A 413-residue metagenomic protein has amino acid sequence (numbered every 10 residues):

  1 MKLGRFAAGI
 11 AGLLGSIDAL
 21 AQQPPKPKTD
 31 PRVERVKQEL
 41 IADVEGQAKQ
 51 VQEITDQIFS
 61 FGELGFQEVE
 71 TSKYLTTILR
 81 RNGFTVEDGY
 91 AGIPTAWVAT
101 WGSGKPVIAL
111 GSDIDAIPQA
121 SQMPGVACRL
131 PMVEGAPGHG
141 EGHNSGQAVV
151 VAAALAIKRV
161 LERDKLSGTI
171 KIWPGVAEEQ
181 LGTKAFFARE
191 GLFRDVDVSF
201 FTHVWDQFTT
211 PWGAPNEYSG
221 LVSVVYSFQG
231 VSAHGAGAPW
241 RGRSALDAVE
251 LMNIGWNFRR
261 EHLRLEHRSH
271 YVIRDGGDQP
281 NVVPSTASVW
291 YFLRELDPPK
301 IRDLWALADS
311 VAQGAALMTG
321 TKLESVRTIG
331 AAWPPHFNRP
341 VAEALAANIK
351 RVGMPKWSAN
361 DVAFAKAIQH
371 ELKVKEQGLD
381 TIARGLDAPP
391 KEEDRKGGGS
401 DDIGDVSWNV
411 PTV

Functional and structural regions predicted by a protein language model:
M1-F6: N-terminal export leaders
A19-Q22: Boundary at the C-terminal end of the N-terminal hydrophobic targeting segment
P24-H139, A148-T169: Acidic/His- and Gly-rich active-site-bordering loop/insert found across diverse amide/peptide-bond hydrolases
P24-P25, T29, L246-V413: Metal-dependent amide/peptide-bond hydrolase catalytic core, centered on the "pita-bread" metallohydrolase fold
I58, L79, A99, L110 (+9 more regions): Divalent metal-coordination and catalytic microenvironments
D88-G89, E178, A214-Y218, E393-G397: Short Gly/Pro-enriched turn/cap motifs at secondary-structure boundaries
R129-G138, N144-S145, L161-P284, R294: Histidine/acidic-residue-rich, glycine-tolerant segments that coordinate divalent metal ions
